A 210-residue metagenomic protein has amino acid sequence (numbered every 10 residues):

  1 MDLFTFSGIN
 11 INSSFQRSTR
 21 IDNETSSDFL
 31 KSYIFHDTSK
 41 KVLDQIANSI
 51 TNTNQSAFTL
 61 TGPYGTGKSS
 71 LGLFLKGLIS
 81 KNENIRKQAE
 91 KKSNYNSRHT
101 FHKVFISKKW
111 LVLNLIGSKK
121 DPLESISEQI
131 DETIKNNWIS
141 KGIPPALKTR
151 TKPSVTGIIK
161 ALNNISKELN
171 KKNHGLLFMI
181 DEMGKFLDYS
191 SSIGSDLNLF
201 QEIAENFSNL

Functional and structural regions predicted by a protein language model:
M1-T66, L73, G77-I79, Y95 (+1 more regions): Walker A/P-loop-proximal flanking segment of P-loop NTPase domains
Q55-A57, T61-F200: P-loop NTPase nucleotide-binding core
F200-L210: Sensor-1/coupling segment of RecA-like P-loop NTPase cores
